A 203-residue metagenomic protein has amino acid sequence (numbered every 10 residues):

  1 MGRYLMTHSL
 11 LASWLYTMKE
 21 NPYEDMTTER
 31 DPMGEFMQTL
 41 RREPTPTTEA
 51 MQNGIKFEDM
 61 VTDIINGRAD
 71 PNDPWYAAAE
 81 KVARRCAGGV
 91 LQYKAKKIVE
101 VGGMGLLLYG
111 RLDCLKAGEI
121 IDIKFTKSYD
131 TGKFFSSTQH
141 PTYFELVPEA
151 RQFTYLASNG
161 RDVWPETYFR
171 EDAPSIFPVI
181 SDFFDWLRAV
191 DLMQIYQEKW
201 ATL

Functional and structural regions predicted by a protein language model:
M1-R111, W200-L203: Metal-dependent nuclease catalytic cores that hydrolyze phosphodiester bonds in DNA/RNA, characterized by
Y93-M193: Mg2+/Mn2+-dependent nuclease catalytic core
Y196: A conserved mid-domain beta-alpha-beta active-site/ligand-binding segment of alpha/beta enzyme cores
